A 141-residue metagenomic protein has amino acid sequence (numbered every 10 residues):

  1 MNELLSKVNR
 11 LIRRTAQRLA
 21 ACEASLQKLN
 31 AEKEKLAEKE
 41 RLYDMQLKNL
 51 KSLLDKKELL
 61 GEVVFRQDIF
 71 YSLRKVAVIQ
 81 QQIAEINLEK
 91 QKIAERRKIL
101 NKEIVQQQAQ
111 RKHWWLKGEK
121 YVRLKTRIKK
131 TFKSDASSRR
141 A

Functional and structural regions predicted by a protein language model:
M1-A141: Charge-rich amphipathic alpha-helical interaction elements
